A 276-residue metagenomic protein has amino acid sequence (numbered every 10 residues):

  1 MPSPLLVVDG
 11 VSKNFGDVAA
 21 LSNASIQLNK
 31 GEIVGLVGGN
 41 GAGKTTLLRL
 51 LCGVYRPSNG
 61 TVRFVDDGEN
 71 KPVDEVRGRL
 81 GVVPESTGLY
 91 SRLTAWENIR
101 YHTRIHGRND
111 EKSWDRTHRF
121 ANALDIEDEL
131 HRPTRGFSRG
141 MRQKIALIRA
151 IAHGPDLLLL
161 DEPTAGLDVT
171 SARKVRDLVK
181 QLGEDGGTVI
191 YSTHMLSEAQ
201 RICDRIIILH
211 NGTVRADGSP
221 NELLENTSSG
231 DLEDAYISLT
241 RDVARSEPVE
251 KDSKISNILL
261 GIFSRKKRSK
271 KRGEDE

Functional and structural regions predicted by a protein language model:
C52: Helix-to-loop junction immediately C-terminal to a conserved catalytic motif
G60-N70, E75-V76: Conserved ABC transporter NBD signature motif
R100, R104, E111-E129: Conserved ABC ATPase "signature" region
G154: Conserved catalytic motifs of ABC-family nucleotide-binding domains
L158-E162: Catalytic Walker B motif of ABC-type/P-loop ATPase nucleotide-binding domains
D217-G218: ABC ATPase "signature
